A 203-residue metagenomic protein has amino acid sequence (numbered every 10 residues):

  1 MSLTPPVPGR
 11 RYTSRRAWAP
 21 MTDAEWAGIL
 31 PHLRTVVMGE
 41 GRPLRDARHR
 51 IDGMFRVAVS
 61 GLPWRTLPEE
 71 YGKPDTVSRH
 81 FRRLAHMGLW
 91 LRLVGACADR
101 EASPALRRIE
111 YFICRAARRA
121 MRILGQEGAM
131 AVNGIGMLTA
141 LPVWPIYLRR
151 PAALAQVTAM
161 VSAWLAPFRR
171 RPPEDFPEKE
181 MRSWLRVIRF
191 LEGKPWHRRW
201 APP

Functional and structural regions predicted by a protein language model:
M1-P203: Short alpha-helical elements
